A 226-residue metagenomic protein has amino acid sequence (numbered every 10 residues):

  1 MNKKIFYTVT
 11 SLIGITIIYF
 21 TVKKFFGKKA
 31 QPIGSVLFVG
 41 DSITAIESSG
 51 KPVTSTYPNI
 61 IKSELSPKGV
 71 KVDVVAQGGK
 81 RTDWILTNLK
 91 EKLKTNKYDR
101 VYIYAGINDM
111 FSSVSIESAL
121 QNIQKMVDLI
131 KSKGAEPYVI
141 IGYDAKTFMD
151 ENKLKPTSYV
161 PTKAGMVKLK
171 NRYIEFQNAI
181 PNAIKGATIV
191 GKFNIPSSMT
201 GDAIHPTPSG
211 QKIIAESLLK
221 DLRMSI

Functional and structural regions predicted by a protein language model:
N2-F26: Single-pass alpha-helical membrane anchors
V22-A76, K90-K97, P181: Serine-esterase "nucleophile elbow" of acetyl-processing enzymes
F38, D83-L120, Y138, Y143-T147: Oxyanion-hole/transition-state-stabilizing segment in secreted/luminal serine hydrolases and related acyltransferases
I46, A76-Q77, R81, I107-E117 (+2 more regions): Surface-exposed cleft-lining segments at the edges of enzyme active sites
E64-L65, I85, R100, I180 (+2 more regions): Histidine-centered active-site loop/cap adjacent to the catalytic His in serine esterases/O-acetyl transfer systems
V74-A76, I141-G142, G191: Residue-level recognition of beta-strand->loop/alpha-helix junctions
S132-P137: A short helix->loop->beta-strand "cap" motif at the edges of active sites that frequently abuts
T147-K192: Substrate-gating cap/lid alpha-helix
